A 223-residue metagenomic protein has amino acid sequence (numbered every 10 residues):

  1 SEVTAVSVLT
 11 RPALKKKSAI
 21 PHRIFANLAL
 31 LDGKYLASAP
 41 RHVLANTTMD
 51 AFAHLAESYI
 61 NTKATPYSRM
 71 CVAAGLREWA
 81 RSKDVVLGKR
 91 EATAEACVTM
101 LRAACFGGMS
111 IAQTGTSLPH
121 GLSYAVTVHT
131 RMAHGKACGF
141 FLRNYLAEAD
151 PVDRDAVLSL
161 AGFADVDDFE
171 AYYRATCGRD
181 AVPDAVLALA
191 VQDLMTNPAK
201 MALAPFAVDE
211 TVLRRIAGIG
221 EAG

Functional and structural regions predicted by a protein language model:
S1-V3, P119: Short glycine/serine/threonine-rich phosphate/pyrophosphate-binding segments that cradle anionic phosphate groups
E2, A53, R77, L101 (+3 more regions): Glycine-rich flexible loops
V6-T114: Carboxylate- and glycine-rich phosphate/diphosphate-binding segment that chelates Mg2+/Mn2+
R23, L158, G162-G223: C-terminal charged capping/lid subdomain of soluble metabolic enzymes
M70-A74, E95, T99-R102, G121-Y124 (+3 more regions): Amphipathic alpha-helical interaction segments
G108-A133: Glycine-rich phosphate/pyrophosphate-binding beta-alpha loops
A125-A181: Active-site pocket-lining segment
